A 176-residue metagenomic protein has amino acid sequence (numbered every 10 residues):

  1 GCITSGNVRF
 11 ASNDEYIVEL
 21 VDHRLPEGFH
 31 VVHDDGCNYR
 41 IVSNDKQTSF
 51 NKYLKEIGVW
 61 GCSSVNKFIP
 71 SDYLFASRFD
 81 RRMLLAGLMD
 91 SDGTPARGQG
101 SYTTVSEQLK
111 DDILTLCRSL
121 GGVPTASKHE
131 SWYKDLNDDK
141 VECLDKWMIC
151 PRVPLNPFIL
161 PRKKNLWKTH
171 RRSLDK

Functional and structural regions predicted by a protein language model:
G1-D135, M148-C150, R171-K176: Intein-associated homing endonuclease modules of the LAGLIDADG/DOD-type, together with closely related HINT-family
Y133-D175: Polar, glycine-rich mid-to-C-terminal structural blocks that act as macromolecule-binding/assembly scaffolds
